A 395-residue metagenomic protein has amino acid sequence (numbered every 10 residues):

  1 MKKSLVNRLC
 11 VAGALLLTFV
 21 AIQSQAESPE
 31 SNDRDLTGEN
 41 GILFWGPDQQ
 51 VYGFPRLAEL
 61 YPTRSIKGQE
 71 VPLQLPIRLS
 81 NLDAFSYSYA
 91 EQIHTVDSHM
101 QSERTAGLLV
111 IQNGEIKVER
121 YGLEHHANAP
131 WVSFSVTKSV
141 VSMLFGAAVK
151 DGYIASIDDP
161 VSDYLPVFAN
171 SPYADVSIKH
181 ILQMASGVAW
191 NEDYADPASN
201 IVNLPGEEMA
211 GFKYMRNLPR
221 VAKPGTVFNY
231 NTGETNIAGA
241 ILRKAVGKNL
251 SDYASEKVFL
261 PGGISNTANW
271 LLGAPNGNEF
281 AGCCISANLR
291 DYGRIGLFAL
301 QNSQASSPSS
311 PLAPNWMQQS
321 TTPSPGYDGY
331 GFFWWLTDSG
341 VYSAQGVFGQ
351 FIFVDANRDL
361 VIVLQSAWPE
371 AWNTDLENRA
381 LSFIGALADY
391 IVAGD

Functional and structural regions predicted by a protein language model:
I22-H126, I154, M209, A386-D395: N-terminal leader/targeting segments and the immediately adjacent pre-domain N-terminus
E27-N40, F44-W45, V347-D395: Structured C-terminal helix/loop/strand segments within mature extracytoplasmic catalytic/sensor domains
H99-L109, L123-D151, I157-V167, K223-Y230: Short active-site loop at a secondary-structure junction that contains or immediately precedes the catalytic residue(s)
G114, W131-I157, I181, A238-L242 (+1 more regions): Active-site SXXK
Y121, H126-N128, A195-N276: Catalytic-site signature segments of enzymes, centered on catalytic residues
V132, D151-A189, N217, V246-G282: Active-site helix/loop module of the DD-peptidase/beta-lactamase fold, centered on the serine-lysine SxxK catalytic
E234-I241, A281-Q304, Q350-A367: Active-site-proximal alpha-helical segments within enzyme catalytic domains
I264-A268, W316-L364: Active-site Gly/Thr loop motif
